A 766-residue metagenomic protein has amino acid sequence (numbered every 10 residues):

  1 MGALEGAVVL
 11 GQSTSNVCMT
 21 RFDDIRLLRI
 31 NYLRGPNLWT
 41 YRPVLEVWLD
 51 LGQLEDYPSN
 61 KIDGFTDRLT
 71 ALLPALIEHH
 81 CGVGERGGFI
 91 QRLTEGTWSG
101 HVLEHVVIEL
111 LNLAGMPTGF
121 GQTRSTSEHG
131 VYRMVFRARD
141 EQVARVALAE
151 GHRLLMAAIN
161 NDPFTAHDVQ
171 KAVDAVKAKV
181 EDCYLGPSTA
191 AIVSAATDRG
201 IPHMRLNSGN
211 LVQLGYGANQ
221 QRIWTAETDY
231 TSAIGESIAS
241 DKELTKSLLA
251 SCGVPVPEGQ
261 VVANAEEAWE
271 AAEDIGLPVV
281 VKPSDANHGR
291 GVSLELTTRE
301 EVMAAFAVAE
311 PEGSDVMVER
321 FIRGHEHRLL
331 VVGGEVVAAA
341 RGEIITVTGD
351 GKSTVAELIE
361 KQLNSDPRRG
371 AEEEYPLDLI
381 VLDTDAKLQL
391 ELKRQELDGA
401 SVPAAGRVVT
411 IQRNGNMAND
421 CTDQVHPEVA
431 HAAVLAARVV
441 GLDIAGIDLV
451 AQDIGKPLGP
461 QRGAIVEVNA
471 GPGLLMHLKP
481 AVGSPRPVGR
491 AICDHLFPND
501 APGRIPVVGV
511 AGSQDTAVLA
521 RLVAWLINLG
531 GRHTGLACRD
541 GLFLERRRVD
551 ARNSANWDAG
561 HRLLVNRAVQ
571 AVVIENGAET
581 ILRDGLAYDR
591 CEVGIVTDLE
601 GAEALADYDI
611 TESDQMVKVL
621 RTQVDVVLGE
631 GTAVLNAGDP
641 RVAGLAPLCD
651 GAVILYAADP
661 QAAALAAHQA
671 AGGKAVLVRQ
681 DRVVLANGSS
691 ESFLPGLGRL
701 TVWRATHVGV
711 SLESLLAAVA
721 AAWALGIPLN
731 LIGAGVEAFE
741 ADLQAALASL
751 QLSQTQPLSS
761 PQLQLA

Functional and structural regions predicted by a protein language model:
G2-D198, E335-A338, E343-D350, T354-E357 (+2 more regions): ATP-dependent carboxylate activation and anion-phosphoryl transfer catalytic cores that bind Mg-ATP to form
T20, Q221-I380, P427-A430, G489: Active-site nucleotide/adenylate-binding loops and adjacent lid/helix of ATP-dependent enzymes
H129-V131, V135-D274, N287: Conserved N-proximal alpha/beta basic substrate-recognition cap immediately N-terminal to, or forming the N-lobe
A196, D448, A537, E575 (+2 more regions): Residue-level signal for inorganic ion chemistry
L358-N416: Extended, charge-rich helix/loop segments that form flexible, surface "patches" used to engage negatively charged
N499-E545: Walker A (P-loop) phosphate-binding motif
R504, R583-L765: Acidic, Mg2+-coordinating active-site environments of NTP-dependent enzymes
R547-D584, V596: Conserved nucleotide-sensing/catalytic segment adjacent to the nucleotide-binding pocket in NTP-handling enzymes
